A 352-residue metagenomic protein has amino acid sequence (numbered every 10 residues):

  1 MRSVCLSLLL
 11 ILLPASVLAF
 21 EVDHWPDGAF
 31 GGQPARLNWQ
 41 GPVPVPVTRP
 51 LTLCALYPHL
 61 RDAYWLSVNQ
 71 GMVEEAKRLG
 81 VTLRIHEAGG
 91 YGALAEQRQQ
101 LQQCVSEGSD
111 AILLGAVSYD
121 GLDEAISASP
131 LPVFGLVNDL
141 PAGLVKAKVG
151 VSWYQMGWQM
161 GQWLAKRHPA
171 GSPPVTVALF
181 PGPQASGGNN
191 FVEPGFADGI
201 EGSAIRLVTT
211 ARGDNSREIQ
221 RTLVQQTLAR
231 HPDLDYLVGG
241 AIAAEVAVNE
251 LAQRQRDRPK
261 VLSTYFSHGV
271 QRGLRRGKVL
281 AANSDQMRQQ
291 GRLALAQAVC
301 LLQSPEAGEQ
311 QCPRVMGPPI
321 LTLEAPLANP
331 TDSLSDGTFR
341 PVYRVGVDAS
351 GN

Functional and structural regions predicted by a protein language model:
P14-S16: N-terminal signal peptide c-region/cleavage motif recognized by signal peptidases
F20-R49, Q289-N352: Hinge/cleft segment of the Venus flytrap/periplasmic-binding protein
F30-P42, L51-G71, E75, L79 (+4 more regions): Extracytoplasmic "Venus flytrap"
R36-Q40, L83-E107, T209-R230, A244-V246: Structural motif
L53, M72, M160-A204, T209-T210 (+2 more regions): An alpha-beta-alpha
A111-P130, F196, G213-G273: Hydrophobic alpha-helical
Y119-Q155, K166, S267-L280: Flexible loop/hinge segments that line or gate small-molecule binding clefts
K148-V175, Q220-R221, F266-V270, D285-E306: Hydrophobic alpha-helical segments within soluble ligand-binding/sensing domains
